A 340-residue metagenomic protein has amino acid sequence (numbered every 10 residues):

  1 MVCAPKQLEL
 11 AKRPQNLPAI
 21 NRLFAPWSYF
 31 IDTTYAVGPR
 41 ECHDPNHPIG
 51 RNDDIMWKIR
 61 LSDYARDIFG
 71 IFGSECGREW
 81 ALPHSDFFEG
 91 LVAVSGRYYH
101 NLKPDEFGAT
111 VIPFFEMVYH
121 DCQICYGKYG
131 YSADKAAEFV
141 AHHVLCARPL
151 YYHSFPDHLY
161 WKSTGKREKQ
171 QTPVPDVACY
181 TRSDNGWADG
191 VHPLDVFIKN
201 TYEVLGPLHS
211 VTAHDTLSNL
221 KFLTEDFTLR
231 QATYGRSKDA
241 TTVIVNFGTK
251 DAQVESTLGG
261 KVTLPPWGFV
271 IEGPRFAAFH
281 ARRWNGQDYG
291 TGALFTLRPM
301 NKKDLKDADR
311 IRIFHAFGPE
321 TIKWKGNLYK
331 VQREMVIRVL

Functional and structural regions predicted by a protein language model:
V2-R338: Active-site-proximal substrate-binding groove within the catalytic cores of carbohydrate-active enzymes
